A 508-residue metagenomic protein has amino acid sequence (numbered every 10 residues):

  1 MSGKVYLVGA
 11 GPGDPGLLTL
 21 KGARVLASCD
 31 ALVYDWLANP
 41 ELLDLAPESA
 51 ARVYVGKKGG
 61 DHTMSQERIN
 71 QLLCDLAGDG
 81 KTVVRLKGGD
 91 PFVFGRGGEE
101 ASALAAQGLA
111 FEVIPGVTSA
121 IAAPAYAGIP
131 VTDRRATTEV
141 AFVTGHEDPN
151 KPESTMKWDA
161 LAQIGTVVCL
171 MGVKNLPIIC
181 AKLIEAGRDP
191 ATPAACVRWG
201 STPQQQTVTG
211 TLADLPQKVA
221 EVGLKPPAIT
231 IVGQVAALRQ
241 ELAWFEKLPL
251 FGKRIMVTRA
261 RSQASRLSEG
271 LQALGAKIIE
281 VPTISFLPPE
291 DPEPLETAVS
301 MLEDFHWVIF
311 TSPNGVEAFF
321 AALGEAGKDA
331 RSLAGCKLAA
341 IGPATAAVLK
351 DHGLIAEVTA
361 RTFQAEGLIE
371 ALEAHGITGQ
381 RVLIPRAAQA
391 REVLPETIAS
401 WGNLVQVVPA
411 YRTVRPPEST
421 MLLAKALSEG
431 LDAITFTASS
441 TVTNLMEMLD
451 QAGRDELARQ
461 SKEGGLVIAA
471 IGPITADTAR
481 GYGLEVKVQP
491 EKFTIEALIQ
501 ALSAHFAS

Functional and structural regions predicted by a protein language model:
M1-P15, L20-V117, A122, E221 (+4 more regions): Class I S-adenosyl-L-methionine
G3, G88-I164, V208, V358-Q364 (+1 more regions): Class I SAM-dependent methyltransferase SAM-binding "motif I" and its flanking Rossmann-like core
Y6, D30-V33, V84, A141 (+5 more regions): Conserved beta-strand elements of the Class I
P12-G13, G59, S65-I69, A77-D79 (+2 more regions): Signature of uroporphyrinogen-III synthase
D30-L32, R52, P130, V167 (+4 more regions): Short, well-ordered beta-strand core segments
S102-A106, T118, A122-A125, V131 (+7 more regions): Acidic, glycine-enriched active-site microenvironments
A105-L109, V131-D133, E185-A191, A326-A334 (+1 more regions): A short alpha->loop->secondary-structure connector
N150-A195, W401: Conserved anion/nucleotide-ligand pocket segment
